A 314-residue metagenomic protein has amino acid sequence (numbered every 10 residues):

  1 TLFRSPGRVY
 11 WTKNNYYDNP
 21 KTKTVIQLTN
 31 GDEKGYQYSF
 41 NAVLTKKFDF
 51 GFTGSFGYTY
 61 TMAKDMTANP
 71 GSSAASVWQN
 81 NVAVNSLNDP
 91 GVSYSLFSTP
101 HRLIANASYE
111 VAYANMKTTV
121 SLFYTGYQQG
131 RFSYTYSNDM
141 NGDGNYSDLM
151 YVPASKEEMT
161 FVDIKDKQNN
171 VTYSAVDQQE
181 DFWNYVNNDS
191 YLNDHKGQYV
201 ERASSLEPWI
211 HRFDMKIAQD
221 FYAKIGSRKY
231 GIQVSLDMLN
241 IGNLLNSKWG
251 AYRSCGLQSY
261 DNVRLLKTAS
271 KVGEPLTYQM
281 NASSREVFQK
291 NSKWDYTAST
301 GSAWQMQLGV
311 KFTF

Functional and structural regions predicted by a protein language model:
T1-K117, S121-G130: Gram-negative outer-membrane beta-barrel transporters
N30-Q37, S93-P100, Y199-H211, Y296-W304: Aromatic-acidic/polar surface patches that form glycan- and anion
A42, A105, M215-I217, L308: Membrane-embedded beta-strands of outer-membrane beta-barrel proteins, especially the hydrophobic/small aromatic
T45, S108-E110, A218-D220, K311-T313: Transmembrane beta-barrel domains of outer membrane proteins
T67-S73, S133-S137, S247-A251: Outer-membrane beta-barrel translocator domains and adjoining extracellular loop/strand segments of Gram-negative
T119-G226, Q233, Q258-D295: Extracytoplasmic gating/loop element in the C-terminal half of outer-membrane beta-barrel translocons and assembly
Y124-G126, D237-G242: Acidic helix/loop microenvironments that form the catalytic cleft of cell-wall polysaccharide enzymes
S302-F314: Outer-membrane beta-barrel "beta-signal"
